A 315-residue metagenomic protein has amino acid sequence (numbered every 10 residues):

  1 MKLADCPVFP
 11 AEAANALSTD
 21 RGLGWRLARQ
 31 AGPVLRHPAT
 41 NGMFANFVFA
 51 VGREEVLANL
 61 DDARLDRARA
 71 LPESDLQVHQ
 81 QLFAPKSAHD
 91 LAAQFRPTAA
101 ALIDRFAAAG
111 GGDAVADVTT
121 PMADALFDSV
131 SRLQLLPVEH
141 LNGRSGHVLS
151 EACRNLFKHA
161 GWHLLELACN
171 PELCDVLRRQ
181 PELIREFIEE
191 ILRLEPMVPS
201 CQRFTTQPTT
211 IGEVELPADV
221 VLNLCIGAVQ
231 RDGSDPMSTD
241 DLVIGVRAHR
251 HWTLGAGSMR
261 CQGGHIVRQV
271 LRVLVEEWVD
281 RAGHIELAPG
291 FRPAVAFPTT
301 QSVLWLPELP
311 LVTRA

Functional and structural regions predicted by a protein language model:
M1-A315: Cytochrome P450
